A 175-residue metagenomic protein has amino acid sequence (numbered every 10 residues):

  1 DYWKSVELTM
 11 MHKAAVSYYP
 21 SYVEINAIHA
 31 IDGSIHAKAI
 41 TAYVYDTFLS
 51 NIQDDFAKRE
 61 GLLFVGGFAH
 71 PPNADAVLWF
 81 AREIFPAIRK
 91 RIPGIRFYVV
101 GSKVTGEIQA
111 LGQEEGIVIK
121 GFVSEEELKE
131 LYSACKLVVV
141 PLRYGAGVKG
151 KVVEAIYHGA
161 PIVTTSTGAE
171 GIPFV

Functional and structural regions predicted by a protein language model:
D1-S17: Membrane-proximal helix-turn-helix segments that form the acceptor-binding/catalytic region of lipid-linked
D1-S5, A57, G67, T167: Acceptor-binding helix/loop patch of EC 2.4 sugar-transfer enzymes, predominantly nucleotide-sugar-dependent
M10, V23-I25, V104-T105, G168-A169: Alpha-helix capping/helix-boundary segments
H12, A30, S34, A39-A134: Conserved catalytic-core segment of nucleotide-activated headgroup transferases in glycan assembly
A15, S133-G147, H158-P161: Acidic donor-binding loop of glycosyltransferase active sites
Y19-S21, A42, V100, T165: Replace "coordinates the UDP/GDP/TDP-sugar" with "coordinates nucleotide-activated sugar donors
K151-E154, P161-T165: Short hydrophobic beta-strand element within catalytic cores of glycosyltransferases and related nucleotide-activated
S166-V175: Short acidic/histidine- and often glycine-rich active-site loop of Leloir-type glycosyltransferases that engages
